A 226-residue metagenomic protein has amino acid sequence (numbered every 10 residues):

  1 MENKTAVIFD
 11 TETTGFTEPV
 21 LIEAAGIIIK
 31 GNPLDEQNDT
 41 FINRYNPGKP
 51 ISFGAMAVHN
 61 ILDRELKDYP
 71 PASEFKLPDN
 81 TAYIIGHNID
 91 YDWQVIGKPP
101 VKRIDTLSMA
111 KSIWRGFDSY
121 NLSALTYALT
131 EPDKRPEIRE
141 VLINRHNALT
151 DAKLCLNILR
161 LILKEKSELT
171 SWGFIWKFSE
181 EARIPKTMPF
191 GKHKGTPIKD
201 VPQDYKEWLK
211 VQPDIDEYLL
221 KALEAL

Functional and structural regions predicted by a protein language model:
M1-K102, T106-H146: Conserved non-catalytic scaffold segment of RNase H-like nuclease domains
A72, L149-A152, K199: Generic detection of long, well-ordered alpha-helical segments
Y83-D90, Q94-V95, L125-F190, K194: Acidic, Mg2+-coordinating catalytic module of metal-dependent nucleases/exonucleases that use a two-metal-ion mechanism
T106, L122, A152-C155, P202 (+1 more regions): Short runs of predominantly hydrophobic/aromatic residues within well-ordered alpha helices that form helix-helix
I113, L129, I162, L209-P213 (+1 more regions): Generic structural signal for hydrophobic core residues of well-folded globular domains
K153, Y218-L226: Charged, low-complexity intrinsically disordered segments and flexible loops
S179-L219: Acidic, Ser/Thr-rich low-complexity intrinsically disordered segments
